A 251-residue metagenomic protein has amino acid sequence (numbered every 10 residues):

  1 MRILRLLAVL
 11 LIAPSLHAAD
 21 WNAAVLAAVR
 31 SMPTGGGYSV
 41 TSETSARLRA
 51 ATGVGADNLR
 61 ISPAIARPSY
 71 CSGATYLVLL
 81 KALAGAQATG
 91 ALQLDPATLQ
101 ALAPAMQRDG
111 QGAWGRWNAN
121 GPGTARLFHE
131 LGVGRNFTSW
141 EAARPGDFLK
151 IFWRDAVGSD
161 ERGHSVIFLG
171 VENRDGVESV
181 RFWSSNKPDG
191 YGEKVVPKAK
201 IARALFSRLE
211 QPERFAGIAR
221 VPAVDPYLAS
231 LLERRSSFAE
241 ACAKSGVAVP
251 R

Functional and structural regions predicted by a protein language model:
R2-V9: Sec-dependent signal peptide recognition, specifically the positively charged N-region followed immediately by
V9-H17: Hydrophobic h-region of N-terminal signal peptides that target proteins for export in Gram-negative bacteria
H17-N118, S236-R251: N-terminal capping segments
A50-D57, A125-F137, L205, V221: Surface-exposed intrinsically disordered loops and tails
P96-G190: ...with weaker cross-activation on analogous glycine-rich loops/strands in unrelated enzymes
S179-R251: Low-complexity, Gly/Ser/Thr/Pro-rich intrinsically disordered linker/tail segments
